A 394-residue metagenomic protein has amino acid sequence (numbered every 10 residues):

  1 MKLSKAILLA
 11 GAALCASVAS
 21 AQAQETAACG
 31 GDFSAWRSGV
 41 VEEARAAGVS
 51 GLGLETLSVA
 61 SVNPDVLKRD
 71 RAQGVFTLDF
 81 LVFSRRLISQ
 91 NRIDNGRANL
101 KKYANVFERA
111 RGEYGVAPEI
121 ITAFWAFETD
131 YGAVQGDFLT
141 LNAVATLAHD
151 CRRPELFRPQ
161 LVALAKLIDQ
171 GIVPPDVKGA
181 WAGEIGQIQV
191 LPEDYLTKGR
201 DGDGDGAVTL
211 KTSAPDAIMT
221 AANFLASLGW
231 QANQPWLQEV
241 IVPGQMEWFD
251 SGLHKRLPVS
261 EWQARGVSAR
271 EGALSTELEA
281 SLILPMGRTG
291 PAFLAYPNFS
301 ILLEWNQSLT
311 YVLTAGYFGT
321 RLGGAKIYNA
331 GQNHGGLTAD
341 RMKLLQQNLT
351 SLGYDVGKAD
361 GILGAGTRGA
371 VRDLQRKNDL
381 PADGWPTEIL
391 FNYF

Functional and structural regions predicted by a protein language model:
M1-L8: Bacterial N-terminal signal peptides that target proteins for export
L14-Q22: C-terminal segment of classical bacterial N-terminal signal peptides
Q22-G31: Cleaved targeting-peptide boundary
G31-G51, E55: Mature N-terminal segment immediately following signal peptide/propeptide cleavage in secreted/periplasmic
W36-E43, V106, A143, L345-N348 (+1 more regions): A general alpha-helix detector
V49-E277, G290-F293, I301-G319, K326-A339 (+2 more regions): Catalytic glycan-binding domains that act on GlcNAc-containing polysaccharides
L278-F293, A339-L349: Short glycine/proline-rich, acidic loop/turn segments that cap or connect secondary-structure elements
G335-M342, T350-F394: Short acidic, glycine/serine/threonine-rich helix-capping segments at coil-helix boundaries
